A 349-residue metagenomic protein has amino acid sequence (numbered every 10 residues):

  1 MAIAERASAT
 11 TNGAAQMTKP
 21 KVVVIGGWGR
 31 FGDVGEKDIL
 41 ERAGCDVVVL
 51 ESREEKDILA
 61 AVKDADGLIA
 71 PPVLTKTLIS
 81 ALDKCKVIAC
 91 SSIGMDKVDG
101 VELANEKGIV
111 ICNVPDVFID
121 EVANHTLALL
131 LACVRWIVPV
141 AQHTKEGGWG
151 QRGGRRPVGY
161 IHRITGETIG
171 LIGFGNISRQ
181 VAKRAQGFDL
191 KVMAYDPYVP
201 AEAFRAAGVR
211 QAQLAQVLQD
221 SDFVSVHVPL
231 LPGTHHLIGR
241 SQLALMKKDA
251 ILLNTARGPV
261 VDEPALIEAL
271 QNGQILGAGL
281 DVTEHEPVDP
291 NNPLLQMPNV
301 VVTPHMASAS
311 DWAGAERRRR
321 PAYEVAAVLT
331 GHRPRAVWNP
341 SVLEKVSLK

Functional and structural regions predicted by a protein language model:
A2-A7, T11-C112, G239, K349: An N-terminal-biased, well-structured beta-alpha scaffold segment characteristic of Rossmann-like dinucleotide-binding
V24, I169-L171: Hydrophobic Val/Ile/Leu positions in short beta-strands of Rossmann-like dinucleotide-binding domains
E51, S91-S92, I109-D120, D196 (+3 more regions): Short beta->alpha connector loops at strand-helix junctions that form conserved, small/polar/Pro-enriched
K63, S80, M193, P197-P293: Rossmann-like adenosine-cofactor binding region
I109, V114-T168, P334: Phosphate-binding beta-alpha-beta segment of Rossmann-like dinucleotide-binding domains, i.e., the NAD(P)
I111-C112, R240, D249-K349: Rossmann-like dinucleotide-binding domain for NAD(H)/NADP(H)
F174-G175: Glycine-rich Rossmann-fold phosphate-binding loop(s) that bind the pyrophosphate of adenine dinucleotide cofactors
S178-R179: N-terminal Rossmann-fold NAD(P) dinucleotide-binding loop
